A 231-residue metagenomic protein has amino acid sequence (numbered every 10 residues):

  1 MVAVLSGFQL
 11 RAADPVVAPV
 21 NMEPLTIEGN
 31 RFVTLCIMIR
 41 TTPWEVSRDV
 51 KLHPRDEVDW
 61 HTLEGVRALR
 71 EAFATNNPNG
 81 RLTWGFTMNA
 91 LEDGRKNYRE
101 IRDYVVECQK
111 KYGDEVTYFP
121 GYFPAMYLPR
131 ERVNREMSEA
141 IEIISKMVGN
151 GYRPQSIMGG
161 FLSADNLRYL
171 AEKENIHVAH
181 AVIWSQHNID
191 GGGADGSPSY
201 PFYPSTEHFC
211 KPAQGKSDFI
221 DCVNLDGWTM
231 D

Functional and structural regions predicted by a protein language model:
M1-G7: Bacterial N-terminal signal peptides
P15-V106: Active-site beta->alpha N-cap acidic-glycine motif
V20-N21, S156-D231: Active-site-adjacent pocket scaffolds in enzyme catalytic domains
M38, G121, V182-W184: Histidine-centered beta-alpha loop that forms part of the nucleotide-sugar donor binding/catalytic region in diverse
P43-E45, L91-G94, P124-L128, S163-R168 (+1 more regions): Short catalytic/ligand-binding loop motif for oxyanion handling, primarily in non-cytosolic enzymes, centered on
E64-A68, R135, E139, I143 (+1 more regions): Extracytoplasmic/secreted proteins, especially bacterial periplasmic and envelope-associated proteins
N79-L162, N224, T229-D231: Metal-dependent polysaccharide deacetylase catalytic core of the NodB/CE4 family, i.e., the active-site-bearing domain
